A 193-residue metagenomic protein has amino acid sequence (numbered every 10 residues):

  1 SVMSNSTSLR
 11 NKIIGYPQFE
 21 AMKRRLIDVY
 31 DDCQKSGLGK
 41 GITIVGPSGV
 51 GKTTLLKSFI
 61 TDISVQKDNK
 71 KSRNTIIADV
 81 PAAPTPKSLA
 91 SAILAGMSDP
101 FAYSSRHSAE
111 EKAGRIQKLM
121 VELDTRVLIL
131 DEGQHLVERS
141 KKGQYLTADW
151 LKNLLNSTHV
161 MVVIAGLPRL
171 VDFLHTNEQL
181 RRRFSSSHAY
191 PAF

Functional and structural regions predicted by a protein language model:
S1, L9, K23, T85-A92 (+1 more regions): Mid-core helix/loop region of P-loop NTP-binding domains shared across ATPases and GTPases
S1-K40: A short, basic N-terminal segment
L38-S58: Walker A/P-loop nucleotide-binding motif
G39-T43, T75, V127: Residue-level preference for the first positions of well-ordered beta-strands
Q66-P81: Conserved catalytic segments around the Walker B and adjacent sensor/switch elements of P-loop NTPase domains
P81-T85, Q134-H135, P168-D172: Conserved nucleotide-binding/hydrolysis micro-motifs of P-loop NTPases
L154-T176: Sensor-1/coupling segment of RecA-like P-loop NTPase cores
H175-A192: A short helix-turn-beta junction within AAA+ P-loop NTPase domains corresponding to the substrate/partner-engaging
